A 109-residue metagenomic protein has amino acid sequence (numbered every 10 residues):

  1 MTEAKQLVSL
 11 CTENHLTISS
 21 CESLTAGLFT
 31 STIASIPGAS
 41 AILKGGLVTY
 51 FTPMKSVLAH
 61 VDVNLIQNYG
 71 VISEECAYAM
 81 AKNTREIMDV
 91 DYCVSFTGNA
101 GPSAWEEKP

Functional and structural regions predicted by a protein language model:
M1-P109: Short alpha-helical segments enriched in small residues
